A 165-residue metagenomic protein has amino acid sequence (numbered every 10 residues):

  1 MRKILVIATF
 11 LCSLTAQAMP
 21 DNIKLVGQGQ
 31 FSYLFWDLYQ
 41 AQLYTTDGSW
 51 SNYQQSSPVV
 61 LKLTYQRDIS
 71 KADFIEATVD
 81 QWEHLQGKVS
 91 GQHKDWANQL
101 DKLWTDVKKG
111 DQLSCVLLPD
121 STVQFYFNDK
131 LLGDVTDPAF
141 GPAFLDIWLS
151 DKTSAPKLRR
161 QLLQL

Functional and structural regions predicted by a protein language model:
I4-L14: Sec-dependent N-terminal signal peptides
A18-F127, L131-L165: Terminal leader/tail segments of proteins
